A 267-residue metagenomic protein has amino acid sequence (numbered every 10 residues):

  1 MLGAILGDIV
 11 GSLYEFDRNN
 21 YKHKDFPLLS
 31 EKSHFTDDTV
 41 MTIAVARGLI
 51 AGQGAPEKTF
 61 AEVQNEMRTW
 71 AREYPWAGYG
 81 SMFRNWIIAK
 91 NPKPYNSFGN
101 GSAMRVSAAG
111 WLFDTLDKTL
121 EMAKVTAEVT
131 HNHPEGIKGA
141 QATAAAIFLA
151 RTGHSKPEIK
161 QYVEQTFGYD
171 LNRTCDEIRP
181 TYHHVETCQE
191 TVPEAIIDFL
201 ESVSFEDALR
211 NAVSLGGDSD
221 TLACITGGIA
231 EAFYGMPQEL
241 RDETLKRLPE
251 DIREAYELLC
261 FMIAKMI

Functional and structural regions predicted by a protein language model:
M1-I267: Structured, active/binding-site neighborhoods that engage oxygen-rich ligands
